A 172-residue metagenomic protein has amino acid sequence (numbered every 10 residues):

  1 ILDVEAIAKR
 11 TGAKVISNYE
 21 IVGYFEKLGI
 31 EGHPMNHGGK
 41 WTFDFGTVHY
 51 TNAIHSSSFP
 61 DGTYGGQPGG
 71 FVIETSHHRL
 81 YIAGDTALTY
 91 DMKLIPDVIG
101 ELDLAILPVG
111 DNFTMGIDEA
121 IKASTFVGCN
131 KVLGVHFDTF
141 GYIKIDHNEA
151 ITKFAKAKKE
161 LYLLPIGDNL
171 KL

Functional and structural regions predicted by a protein language model:
I1-E26, E31-H33, D97-I106: Active-site metal-binding motif and surrounding structural segment of the metallo-beta-lactamase
I1-V4, F25-K27, P60, D91-K93 (+2 more regions): Short glycine-/acidic-enriched loop or helix-start segments at secondary-structure transitions that form or flank
E5-I7, I30-E31, T63-Y64, I95-V98 (+2 more regions): Short, glycine/charged-enriched secondary-structure capping and boundary segments
K9, A13-I16, H49, I73-G84 (+2 more regions): Metallo-beta-lactamase
K14, V22, E26-K40, I121 (+1 more regions): Binuclear metal-ion centers of metallo-dependent hydrolases, dominated by the metallo-beta-lactamase
P34-G100, I166-L172: Core dinuclear metal-dependent hydrolase active-site scaffold
I73-N130, V135-K144: Metallo-beta-lactamase
